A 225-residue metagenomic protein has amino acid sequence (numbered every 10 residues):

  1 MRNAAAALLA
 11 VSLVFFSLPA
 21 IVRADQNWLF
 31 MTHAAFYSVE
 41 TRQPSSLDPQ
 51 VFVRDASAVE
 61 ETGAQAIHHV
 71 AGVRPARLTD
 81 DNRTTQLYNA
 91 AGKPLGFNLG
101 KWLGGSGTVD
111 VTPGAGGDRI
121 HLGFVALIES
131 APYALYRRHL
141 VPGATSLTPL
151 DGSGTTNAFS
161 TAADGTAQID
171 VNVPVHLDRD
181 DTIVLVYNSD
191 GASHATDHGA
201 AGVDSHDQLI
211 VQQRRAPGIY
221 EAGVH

Functional and structural regions predicted by a protein language model:
A7-F16: Bacterial N-terminal signal peptides
L18-A24: Sec/Tat signal peptide C-region and signal peptidase I cleavage site
A24-H225: N-terminal leader/targeting pre-sequences
